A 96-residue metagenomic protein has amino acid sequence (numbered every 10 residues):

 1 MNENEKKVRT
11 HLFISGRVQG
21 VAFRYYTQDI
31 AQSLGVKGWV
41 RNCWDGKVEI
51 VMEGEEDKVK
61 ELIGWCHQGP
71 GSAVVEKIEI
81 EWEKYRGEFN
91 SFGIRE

Functional and structural regions predicted by a protein language model:
M1-E96: Intrinsically disordered, low-complexity, mixed-charge
